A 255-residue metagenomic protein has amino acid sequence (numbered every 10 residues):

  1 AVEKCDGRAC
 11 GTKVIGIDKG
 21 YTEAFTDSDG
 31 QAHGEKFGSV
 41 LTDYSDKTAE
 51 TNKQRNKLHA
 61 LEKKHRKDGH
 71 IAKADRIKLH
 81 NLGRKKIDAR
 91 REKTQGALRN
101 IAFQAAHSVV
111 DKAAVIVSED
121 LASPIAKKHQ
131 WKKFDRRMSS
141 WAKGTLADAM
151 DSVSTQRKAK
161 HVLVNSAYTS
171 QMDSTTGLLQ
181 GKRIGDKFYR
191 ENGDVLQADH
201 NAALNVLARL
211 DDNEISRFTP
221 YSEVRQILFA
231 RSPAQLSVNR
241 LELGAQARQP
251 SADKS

Functional and structural regions predicted by a protein language model:
A1-S255: Positively charged, helix-rich recognition surfaces that bind polyanionic ligands
